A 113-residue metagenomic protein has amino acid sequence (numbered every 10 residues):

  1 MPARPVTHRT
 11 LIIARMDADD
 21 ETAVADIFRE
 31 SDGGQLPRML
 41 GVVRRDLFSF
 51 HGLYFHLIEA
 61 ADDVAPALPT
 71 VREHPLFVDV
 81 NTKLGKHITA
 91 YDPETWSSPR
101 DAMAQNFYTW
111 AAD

Functional and structural regions predicted by a protein language model:
P2-R4, M39, D46-F48: Short, conserved, surface-exposed binding loops centered on an aromatic residue
A3-A18: Short glycine-/aliphatic-rich beta-strand segments at the starts of folded cytosolic domains
L11-A14, V43-R72: Short, well-ordered beta-strand segments in beta-rich or mixed alpha/beta enzyme and ligand-binding folds
R15, K86, A112-D113: A compositional/biophysical signature of low hydrophobicity enriched in polar/charged and small residues
M16-V43: Short amphipathic alpha-helical segments
G33-V42, A61-S98: An amphipathic, aromatic/His-enriched active-site/gating alpha helix that lines ligand/cofactor pockets
Y91-D113: Short, low-order "capping/linker" segments at domain edges
